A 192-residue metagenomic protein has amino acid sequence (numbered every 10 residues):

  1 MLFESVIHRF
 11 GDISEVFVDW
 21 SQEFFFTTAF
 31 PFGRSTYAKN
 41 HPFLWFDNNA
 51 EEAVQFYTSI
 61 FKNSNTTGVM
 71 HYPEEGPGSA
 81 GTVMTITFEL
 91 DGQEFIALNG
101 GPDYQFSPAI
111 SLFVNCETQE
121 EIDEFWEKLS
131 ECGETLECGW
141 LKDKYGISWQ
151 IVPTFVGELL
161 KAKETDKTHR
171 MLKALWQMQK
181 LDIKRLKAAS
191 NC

Functional and structural regions predicted by a protein language model:
E4-G11: Residues flanking N-terminal targeting/processing segments that define the start of mature chains
E23-T36: Short, Lys/Arg-enriched N-terminal segments with co-localized hydrophobic residues within the first ~10-30 amino acids
F43, G157, T165-T168: Conserved "turn/edge" positions that cap or connect secondary-structure elements within repeat/scaffolded domains
L44-G92: Core segments of cupin and vicinal oxygen chelate
I60, L90, E94, Q105-E158 (+2 more regions): Vicinal oxygen chelate
K163-C192: C-terminal cap/linker of serine protease catalytic domains
